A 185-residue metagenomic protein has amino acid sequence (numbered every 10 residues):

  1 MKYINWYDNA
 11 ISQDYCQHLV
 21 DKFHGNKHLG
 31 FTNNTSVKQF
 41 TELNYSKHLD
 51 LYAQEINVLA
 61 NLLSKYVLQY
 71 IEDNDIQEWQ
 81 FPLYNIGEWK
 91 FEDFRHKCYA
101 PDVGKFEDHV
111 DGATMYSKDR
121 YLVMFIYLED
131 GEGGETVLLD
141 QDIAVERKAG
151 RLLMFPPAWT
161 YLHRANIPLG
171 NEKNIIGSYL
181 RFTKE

Functional and structural regions predicted by a protein language model:
M1-L152, T160-E185: Fe(II)/2-oxoglutarate oxygenase catalytic core
